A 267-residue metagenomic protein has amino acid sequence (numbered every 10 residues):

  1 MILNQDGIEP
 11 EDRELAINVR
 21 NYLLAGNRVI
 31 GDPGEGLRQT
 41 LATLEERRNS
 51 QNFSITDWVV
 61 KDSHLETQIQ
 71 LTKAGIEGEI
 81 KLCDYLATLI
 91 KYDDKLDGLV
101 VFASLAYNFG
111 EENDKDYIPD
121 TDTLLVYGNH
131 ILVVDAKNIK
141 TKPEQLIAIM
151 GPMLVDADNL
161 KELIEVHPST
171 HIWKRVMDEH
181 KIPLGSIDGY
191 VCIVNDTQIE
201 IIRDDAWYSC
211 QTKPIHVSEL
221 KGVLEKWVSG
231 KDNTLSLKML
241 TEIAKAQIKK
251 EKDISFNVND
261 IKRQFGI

Functional and structural regions predicted by a protein language model:
M1-P119, H130, K137-I267: Surface-exposed interaction regions that form or flank ligand-binding interfaces
D122: Cell-envelope/extracellular polymer assembly enzymes that use nucleotide-activated donors
L125-G128: Active-site beta-strand termini and strand-to-loop segments that position acidic
